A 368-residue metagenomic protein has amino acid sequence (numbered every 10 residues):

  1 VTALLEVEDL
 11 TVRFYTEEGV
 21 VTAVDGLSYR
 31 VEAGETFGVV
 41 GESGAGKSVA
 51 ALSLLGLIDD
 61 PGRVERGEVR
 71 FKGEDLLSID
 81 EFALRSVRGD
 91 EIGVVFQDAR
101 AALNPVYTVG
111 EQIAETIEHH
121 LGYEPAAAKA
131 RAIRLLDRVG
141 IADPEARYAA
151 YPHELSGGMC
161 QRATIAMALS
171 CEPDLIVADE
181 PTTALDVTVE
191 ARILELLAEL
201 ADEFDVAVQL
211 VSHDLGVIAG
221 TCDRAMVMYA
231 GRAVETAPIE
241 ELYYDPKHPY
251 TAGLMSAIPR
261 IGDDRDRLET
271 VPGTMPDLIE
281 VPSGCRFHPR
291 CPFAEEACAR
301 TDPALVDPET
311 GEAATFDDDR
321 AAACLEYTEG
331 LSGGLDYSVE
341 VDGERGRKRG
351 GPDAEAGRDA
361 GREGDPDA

Functional and structural regions predicted by a protein language model:
T2-L4, R13-G26, L57-V64, D80-A83 (+2 more regions): A short, flexible loop at the N-terminus of ABC-type nucleotide-binding domains that lies
R63-D75: Conserved ABC transporter NBD signature motif
E74-D75, A126-A146, M255: Conserved ABC ATPase "signature" region
L76-I92, H119, P125, E241-P246 (+1 more regions): ABC ATPase NBD coupling module
A142-E145, T236-R349, E355: Short catalytic/signature loops enriched in Gly
S170-D174: A short, proline-enriched helix->beta-strand linker immediately N-terminal to the Walker B motif in ABC-type P-loop
P181, L185-D266: P-loop NTP-binding/switch modules centered on Walker-like glycine-rich loops
